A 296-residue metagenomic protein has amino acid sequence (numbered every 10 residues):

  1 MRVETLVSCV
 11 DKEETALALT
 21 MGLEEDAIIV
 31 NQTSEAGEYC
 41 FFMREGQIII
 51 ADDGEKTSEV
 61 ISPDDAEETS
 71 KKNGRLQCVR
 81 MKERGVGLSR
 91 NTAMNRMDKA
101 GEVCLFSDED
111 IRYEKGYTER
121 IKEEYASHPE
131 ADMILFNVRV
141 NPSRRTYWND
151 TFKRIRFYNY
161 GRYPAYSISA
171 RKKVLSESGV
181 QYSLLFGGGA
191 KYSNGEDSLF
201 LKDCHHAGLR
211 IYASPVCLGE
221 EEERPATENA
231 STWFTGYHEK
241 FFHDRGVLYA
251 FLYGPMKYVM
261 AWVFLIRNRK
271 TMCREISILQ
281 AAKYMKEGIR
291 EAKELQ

Functional and structural regions predicted by a protein language model:
M1-F42: N-proximal low-complexity "stem/linker" segments adjacent to membrane-targeting elements
C78-M97: Glycine-rich, basic loop-to-helix element that forms the pyrophosphate-binding segment of sugar-nucleotide handling
K99, R112-W148: Conserved donor NDP-sugar-binding/catalytic core segment of glycosyltransferases
K153-K173, L185-F186: A recurrent flexible, glycine/aromatic-enriched loop bordering the glycosyltransferase active site that acts as
Y182-L184, G208-E222: Catalytic beta-strand/loop signature of glycosyltransferases that borders the donor
G187-L199: Acidic donor-binding loop at a coil-to-helix junction in glycosyltransferase catalytic cores that engages
G236-Q296: Non-catalytic, C-terminal membrane-associated alpha-helical segments of glycosyltransferases
